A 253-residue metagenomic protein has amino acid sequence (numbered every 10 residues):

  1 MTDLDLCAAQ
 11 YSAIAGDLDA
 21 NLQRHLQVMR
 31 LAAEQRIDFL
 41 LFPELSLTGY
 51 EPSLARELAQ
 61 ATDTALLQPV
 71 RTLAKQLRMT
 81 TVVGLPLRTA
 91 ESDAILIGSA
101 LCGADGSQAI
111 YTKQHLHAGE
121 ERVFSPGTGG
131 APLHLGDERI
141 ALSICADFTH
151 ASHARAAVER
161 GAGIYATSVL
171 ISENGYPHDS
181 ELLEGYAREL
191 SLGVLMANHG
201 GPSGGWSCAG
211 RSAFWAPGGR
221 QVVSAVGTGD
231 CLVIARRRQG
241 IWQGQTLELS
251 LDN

Functional and structural regions predicted by a protein language model:
T2-A8: Extreme N-terminal starter segment of soluble prokaryotic enzymes
Q10-A15: Short polar catalytic/cofactor-binding loops
L18, L26-A104, S172-L192: Cys-nucleophile CN-hydrolase/nitrilase-fold catalytic domain and related Cys-dependent amidase chemistry that acts on
A20-M29, F148-R155: Short, acidic/polar
T48, A55, A100, Y111-H117 (+2 more regions): Short beta->alpha transition motifs characteristic of CBS
A65-V82, T149-C231: CN hydrolase (nitrilase-like) catalytic-core segments centered on the catalytic cysteine and neighboring Lys/Glu
V83-L85, I97-L101, A131, S212-F214 (+1 more regions): Short beta-strand scaffold segments in enzyme catalytic cores
A90-G163, E173-G175, D179-E181, R238-N253: Active-site catalytic loop in hydrolytic enzyme cores
